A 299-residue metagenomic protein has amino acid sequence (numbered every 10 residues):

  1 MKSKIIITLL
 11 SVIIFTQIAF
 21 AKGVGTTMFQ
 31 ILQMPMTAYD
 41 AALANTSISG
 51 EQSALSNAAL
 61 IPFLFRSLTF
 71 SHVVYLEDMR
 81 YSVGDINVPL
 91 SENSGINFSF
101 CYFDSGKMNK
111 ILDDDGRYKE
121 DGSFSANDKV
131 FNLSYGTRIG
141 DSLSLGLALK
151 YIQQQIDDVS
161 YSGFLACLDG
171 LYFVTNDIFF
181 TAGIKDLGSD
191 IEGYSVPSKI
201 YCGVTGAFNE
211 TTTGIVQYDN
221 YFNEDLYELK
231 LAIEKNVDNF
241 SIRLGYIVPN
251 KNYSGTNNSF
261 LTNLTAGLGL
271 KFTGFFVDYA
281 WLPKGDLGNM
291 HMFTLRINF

Functional and structural regions predicted by a protein language model:
M1-I7: Bacterial N-terminal signal peptides that target proteins for export
T8-Q17: Bacterial N-terminal signal peptides
K22-F299: Subset of outer-membrane beta-barrel
